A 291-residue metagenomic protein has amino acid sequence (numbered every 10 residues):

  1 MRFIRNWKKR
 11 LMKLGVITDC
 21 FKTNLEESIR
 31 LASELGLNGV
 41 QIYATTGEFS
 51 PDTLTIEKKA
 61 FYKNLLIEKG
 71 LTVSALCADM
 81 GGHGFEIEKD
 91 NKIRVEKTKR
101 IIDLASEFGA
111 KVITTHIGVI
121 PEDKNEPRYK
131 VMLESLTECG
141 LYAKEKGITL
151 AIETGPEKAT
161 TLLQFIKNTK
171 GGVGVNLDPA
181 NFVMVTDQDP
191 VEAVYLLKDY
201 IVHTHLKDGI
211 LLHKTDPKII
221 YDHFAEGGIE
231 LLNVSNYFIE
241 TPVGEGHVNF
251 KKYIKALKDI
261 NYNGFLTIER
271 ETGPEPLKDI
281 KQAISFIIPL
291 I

Functional and structural regions predicted by a protein language model:
R2-A110, K144, I284-I291: N-terminal pre-domain/capping segments
I17-F21, Y43-T45, A78-G81, G118-I120 (+4 more regions): Active-site beta-loop-alpha junctions enriched in small/polar residues
N24-E27, L65-E68, G84-G174, M184-T186: Active-site acidic/histidine proton-transfer and metal-coordination neighborhood in alpha/beta enzyme cores
G39, L76, E134-H247: Acidic/histidine-rich catalytic cores of soluble enzymes
G39, V112, H203, G264-F265: Residues at the N-termini of beta-strands
T53-F61, K89-K97, D123-E134, E157 (+3 more regions): Alpha-helix N-cap and loop-to-helix initiation/capping positions
E245-D259: A short, acidic, amphipathic alpha-helical segment used as a generic capping/interface helix at domain edges
Y262-I287: C-terminal/domain-terminus segments
